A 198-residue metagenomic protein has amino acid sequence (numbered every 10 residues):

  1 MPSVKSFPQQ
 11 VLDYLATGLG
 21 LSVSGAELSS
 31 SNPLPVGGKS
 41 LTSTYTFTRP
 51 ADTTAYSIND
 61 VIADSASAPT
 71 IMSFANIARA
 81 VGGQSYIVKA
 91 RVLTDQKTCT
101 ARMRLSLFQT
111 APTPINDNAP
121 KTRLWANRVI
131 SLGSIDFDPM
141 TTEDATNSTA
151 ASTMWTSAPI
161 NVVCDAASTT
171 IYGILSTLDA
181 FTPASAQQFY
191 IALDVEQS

Functional and structural regions predicted by a protein language model:
M1-G82, V88-D95, G173, T182-S198: Extended, low-complexity segments enriched in Ser/Thr/Gly and acidic residues that occur primarily in surface-exposed
V81, Q96-K97, I160-D165: Surface-exposed acidic, glycine-flexible loop patches that form ligand/cofactor-binding and adhesion interfaces
I87-K89, P159-P183: Noncatalytic modules at the cell exterior or secretory-pathway interfaces, chiefly beta-strand-rich lectin/adhesion
T94-A101, T113, D179-A184: Extended, low-complexity, turn-rich repeat/linker tracts enriched in Gly/Pro/Ser/Thr and Asp/Glu that occur
A101-M103, F189: Short beta-strand/loop motifs in extracellular/secreted proteins, especially within beta-sandwich accessory domains
R104-Q109: Beta-strand signatures of extracellular beta-sandwich domains
T110-A119: Short aromatic-acidic-glycine turn motif
L124-V162: Extended, solvent-exposed segments with strong compositional bias
